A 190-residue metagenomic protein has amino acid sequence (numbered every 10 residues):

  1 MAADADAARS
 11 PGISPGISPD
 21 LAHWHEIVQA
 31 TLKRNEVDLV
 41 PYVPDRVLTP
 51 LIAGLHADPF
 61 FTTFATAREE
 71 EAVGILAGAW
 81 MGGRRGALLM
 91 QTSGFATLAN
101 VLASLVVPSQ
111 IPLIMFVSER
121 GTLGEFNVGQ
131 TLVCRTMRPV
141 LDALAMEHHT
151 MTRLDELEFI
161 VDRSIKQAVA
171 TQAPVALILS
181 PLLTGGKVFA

Functional and structural regions predicted by a protein language model:
A2-A190: Thiamine diphosphate
